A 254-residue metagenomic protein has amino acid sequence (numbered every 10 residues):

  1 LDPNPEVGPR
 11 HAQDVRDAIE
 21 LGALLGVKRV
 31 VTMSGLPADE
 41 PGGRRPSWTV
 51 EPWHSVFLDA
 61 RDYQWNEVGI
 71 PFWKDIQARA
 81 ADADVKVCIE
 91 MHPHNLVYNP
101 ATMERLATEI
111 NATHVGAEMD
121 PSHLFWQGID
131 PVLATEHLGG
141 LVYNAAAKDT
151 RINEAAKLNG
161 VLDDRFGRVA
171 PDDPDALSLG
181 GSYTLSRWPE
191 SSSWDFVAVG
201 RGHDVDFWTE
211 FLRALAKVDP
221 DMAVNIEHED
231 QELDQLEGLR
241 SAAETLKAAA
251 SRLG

Functional and structural regions predicted by a protein language model:
L1-A117, T209, L236: Active-site acidic/histidine proton-transfer and metal-coordination neighborhood in alpha/beta enzyme cores
G22, V27, V142, P220-D221: A structural motif
V31, Y143-A146, N225: Conserved beta-strand positions in the central sheet of alpha/beta enzyme cores
G35, T150, E229: Flexible loop residues that form catalytic and substrate-binding hotspots at small-molecule/glycan-binding clefts
D59-R201, G254: Acidic/histidine-rich catalytic cores of soluble enzymes
G202-K217: A short, acidic, amphipathic alpha-helical segment used as a generic capping/interface helix at domain edges
A223-G238: A short, acidic, flexible beta-alpha connecting loop/helix-capping segment that sits on the rim of active
Q235-L253: C-terminal helical cap(s) of enzyme catalytic domains, especially alpha/beta-barrels
